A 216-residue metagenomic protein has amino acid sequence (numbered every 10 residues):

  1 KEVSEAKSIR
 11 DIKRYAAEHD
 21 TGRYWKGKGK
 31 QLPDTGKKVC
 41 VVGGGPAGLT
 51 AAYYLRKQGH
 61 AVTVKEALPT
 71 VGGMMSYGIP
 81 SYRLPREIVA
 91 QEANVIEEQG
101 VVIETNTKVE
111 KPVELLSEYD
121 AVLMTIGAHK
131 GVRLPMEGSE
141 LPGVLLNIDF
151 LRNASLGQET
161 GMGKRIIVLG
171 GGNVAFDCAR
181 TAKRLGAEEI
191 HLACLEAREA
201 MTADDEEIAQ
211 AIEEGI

Functional and structural regions predicted by a protein language model:
K1-T63, A67-L68, M74-Y82, A93 (+2 more regions): Fe-S ferredoxin-like electron-transfer domains and their immediately adjacent linker/connector regions across
I12, V71-D120, D204-I216: N-terminal Rossmann-like dinucleotide/flavin-binding domain of flavoprotein oxidoreductases that bind FAD/FMN
R14, P135-R152: A short, gly/pro- and small-residue-rich
Y15-G22, Q99, N147, A154 (+3 more regions): Change "in soluble alpha/beta enzymes" to "in soluble alpha/beta proteins
C40-E66, E104-S117, K130-V132, D149-D205: Rossmann-like dinucleotide/flavin-binding elements
D120, P142, K164: Conserved acidic residues
M124-T125, L146, V168: Redox-cofactor binding/interface segments in oxidoreductases and associated redox assembly factors
